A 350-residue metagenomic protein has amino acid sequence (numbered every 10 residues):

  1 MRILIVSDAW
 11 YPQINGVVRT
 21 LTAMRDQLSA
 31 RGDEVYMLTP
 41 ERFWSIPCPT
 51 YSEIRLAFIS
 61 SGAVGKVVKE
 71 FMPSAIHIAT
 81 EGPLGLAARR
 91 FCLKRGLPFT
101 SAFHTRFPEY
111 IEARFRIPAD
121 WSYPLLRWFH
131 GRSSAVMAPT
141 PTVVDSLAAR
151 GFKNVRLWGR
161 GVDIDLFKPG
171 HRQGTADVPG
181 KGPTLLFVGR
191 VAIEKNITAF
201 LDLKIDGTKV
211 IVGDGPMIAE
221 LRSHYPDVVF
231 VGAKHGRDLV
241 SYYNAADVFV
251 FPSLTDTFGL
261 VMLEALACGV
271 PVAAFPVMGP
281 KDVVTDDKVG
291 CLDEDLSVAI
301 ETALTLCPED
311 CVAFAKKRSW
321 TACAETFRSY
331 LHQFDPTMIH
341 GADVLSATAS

Functional and structural regions predicted by a protein language model:
V68, H130, A233, S241-A246 (+1 more regions): Short alpha-helical donor nucleotide-sugar binding micro-motif in glycosyltransferases
P98-T100, E109-W128: Nucleotide-sugar donor phosphate/pyrophosphate-binding loop at the beta->alpha transition of glycosyltransferases
P124-R172, A176, G180: Donor nucleotide-sugar binding/catalytic pocket of nucleotide-sugar-dependent glycosyltransferases
A176-V210: Conserved donor-binding/catalytic core segment of Leloir-type glycosyltransferases
A219-R237: Nucleotide-activated donor-binding/catalytic signature segment of Leloir-type glycosyltransferases, i.e., the conserved
L254: Aromatic "clamp/platform" in nucleotide-sugar-dependent glycosyltransferases that forms part of the donor/acceptor
P271-A274: Short hydrophobic beta-strand element within catalytic cores of glycosyltransferases and related nucleotide-activated
T305-V344, A349: A charged, aromatic-enriched C-terminal amphipathic alpha-helix characteristic of glycosyltransferases across folds
